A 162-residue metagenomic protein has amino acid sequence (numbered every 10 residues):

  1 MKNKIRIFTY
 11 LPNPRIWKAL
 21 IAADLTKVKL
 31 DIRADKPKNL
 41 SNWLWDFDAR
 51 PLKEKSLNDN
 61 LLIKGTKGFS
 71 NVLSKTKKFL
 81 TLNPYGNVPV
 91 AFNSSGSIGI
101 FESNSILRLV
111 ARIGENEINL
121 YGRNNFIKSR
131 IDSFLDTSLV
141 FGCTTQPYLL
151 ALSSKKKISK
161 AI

Functional and structural regions predicted by a protein language model:
M1-A161: GST-like domain detector, emphasizing the conserved glutathione-binding G-site in the N-terminal thioredoxin-like
